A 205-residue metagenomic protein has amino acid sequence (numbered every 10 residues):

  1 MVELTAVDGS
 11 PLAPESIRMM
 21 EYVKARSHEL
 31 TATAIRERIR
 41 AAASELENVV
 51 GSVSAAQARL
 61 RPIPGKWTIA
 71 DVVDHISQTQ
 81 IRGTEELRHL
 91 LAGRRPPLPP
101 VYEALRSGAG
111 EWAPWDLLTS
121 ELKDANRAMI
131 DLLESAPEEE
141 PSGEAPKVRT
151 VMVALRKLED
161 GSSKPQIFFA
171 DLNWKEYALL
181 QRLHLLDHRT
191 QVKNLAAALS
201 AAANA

Functional and structural regions predicted by a protein language model:
M1-I17, V23, R59-Y102, E144-A205: Short, contiguous alpha-helical
A13-S16, A32, R36-A43: Onset of an N-terminal alpha helix
E21-E37: Short, charged, low-complexity loops and linkers
H28, I39, G65-I69, I76 (+4 more regions): Hydrophobic alpha-helical segments and helix-packing faces
T31-T33, W112-S120, D171-A178: Active-site rim elements
R38-A42, E47, G51, R106-G161 (+1 more regions): Acidic/histidine-rich alpha-helical segments that form the ligand environment of transition-metal centers
A41, E45-L46, S52-W67: Long, hydrophobic N-terminal alpha-helical segment
